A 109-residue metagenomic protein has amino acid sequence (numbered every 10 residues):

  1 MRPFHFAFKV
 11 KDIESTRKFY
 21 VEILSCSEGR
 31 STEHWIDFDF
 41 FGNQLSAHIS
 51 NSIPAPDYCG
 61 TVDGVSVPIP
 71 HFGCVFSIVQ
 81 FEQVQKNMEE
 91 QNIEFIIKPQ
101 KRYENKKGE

Functional and structural regions predicted by a protein language model:
M1-S15, H71-F72, F76: N-terminal beta-strand motif that seeds the catalytic metal site of vicinal oxygen chelate
R2, H34-I36, N43, P68-P70 (+1 more regions): A generic structural signal for short beta-strands and their flanking turns/coil linkers
K9-P54: Core segments of cupin and vicinal oxygen chelate
F19, Q80-N87: Short amphipathic alpha-helices within nucleic acid-binding modules
F40-G42, C59-G60, G108-E109: Short secondary-structure transition/capping segments
N51-D63: Short, flexible, mixed-charge acidic loops at enzyme active sites
G60-V75: Helix-adjacent hinge/juxtasegments
Q85-E109: Vicinal oxygen chelate
